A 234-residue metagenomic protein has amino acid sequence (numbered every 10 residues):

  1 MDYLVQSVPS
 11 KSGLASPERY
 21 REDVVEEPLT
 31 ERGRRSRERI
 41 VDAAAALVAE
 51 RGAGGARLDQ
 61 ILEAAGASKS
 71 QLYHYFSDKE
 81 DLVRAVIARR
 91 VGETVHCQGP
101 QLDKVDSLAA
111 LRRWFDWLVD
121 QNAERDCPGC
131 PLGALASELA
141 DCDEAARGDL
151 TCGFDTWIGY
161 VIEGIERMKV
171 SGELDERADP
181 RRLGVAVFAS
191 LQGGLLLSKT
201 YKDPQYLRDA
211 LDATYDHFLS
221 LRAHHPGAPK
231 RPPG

Functional and structural regions predicted by a protein language model:
M1-R35, H224-G234: N-terminal intrinsically disordered/low-complexity leader segments
D2-L4, G133, A178-L197, A213-H217: Hydrophobic alpha-helical segments that form the core of small-molecule binding pockets and/or dimer interfaces
R39, A43, L47-D81, A85: Helix-turn-helix
A85, Q98-P128, P180-V187: Hydrophobic alpha-helical connector segments
A88-T94: Short, basic, alpha-helical segments at the C-terminal edge of helix-turn-helix-like DNA-binding modules
A109-A110, E124-A145: Amphipathic alpha-helical segments used for helix-helix packing
Q121, R167, F188-Q205, H217-G227: Amphipathic C-terminal alpha-helical segment
C142-E144, D155-L183, F218-R231: Hydrophobic alpha-helical bundle segments that form small-molecule/ligand-binding pockets
